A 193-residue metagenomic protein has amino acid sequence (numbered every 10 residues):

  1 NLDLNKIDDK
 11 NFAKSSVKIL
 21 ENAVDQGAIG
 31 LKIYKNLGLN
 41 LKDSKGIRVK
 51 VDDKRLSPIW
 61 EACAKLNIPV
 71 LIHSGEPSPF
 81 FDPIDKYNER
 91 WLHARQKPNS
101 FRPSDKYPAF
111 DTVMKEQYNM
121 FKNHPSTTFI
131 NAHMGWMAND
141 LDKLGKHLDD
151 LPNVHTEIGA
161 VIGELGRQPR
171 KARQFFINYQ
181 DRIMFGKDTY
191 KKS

Functional and structural regions predicted by a protein language model:
N1-S100: Active-site gating/metal-coordination segments in enzymes
K10, K14, K50, Y107-T112 (+1 more regions): Conserved phosphate-coordination/catalytic loops
S100, K106-Y107: Short leucine-rich amphipathic alpha-helices used at interfaces
D105, D111-S193: H/E-rich (His + Asp/Glu) clusters that bind or coordinate divalent metals
